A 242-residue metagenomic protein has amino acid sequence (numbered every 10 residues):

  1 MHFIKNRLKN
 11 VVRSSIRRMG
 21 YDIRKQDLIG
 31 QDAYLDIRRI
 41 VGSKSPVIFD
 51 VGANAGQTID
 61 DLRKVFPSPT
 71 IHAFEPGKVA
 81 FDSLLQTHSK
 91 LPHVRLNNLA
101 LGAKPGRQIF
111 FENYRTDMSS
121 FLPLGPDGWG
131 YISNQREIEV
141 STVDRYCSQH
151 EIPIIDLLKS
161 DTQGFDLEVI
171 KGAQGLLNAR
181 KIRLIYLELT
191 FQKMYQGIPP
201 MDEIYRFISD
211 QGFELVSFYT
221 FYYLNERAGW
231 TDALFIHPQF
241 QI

Functional and structural regions predicted by a protein language model:
M1-I242: Phosphate/nucleotide-binding beta-alpha loop and adjacent structural elements of enzyme active sites
